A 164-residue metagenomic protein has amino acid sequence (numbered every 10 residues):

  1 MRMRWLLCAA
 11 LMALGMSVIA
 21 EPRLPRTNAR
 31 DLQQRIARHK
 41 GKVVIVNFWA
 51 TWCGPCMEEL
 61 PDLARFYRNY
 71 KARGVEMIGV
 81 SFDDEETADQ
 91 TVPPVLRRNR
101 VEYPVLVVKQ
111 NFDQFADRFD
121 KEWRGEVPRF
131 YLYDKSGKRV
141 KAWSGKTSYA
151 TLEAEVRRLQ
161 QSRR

Functional and structural regions predicted by a protein language model:
M1-L7: Bacterial N-terminal signal peptides that target proteins for export
A10-I19: Hydrophobic h-region of N-terminal signal peptides that target proteins for export in Gram-negative bacteria
R23-V44, Y67-Y70: A short beta-strand-turn-helix
H39-V44, R73-E76, V101-Y103: Loop/turn elements at helix/coil->beta-strand transitions in domains of secreted/extracellular proteins
K42-V44, F48-W52, E126: Short pre-active-site segment immediately N-terminal to redox-active cysteine/selenocysteine motifs in thiol-based
E58-N99, N111-D117: Structural microenvironment flanking redox-active thiols in thiol-disulfide oxidoreductases
N99-V101, V108-E155: Thiol/disulfide oxidoreductase modules built on the thioredoxin-like
Q161-R164: Non-globular targeting/processing and membrane-anchoring segments
